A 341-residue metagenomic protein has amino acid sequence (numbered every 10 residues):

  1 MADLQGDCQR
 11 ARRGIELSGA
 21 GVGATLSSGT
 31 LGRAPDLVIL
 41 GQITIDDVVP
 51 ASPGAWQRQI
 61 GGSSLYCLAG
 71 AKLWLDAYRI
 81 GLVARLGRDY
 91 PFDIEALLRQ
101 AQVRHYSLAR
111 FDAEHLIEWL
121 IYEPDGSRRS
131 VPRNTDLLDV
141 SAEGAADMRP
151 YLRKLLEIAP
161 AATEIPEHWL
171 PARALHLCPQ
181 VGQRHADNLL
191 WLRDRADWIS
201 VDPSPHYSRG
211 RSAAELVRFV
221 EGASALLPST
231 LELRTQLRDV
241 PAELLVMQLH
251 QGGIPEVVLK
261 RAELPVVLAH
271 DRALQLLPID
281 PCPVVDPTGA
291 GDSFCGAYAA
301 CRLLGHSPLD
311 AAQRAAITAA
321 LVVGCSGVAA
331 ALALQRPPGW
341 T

Functional and structural regions predicted by a protein language model:
C8, A24-L37, A174, S212 (+1 more regions): Conserved phosphate-binding/catalytic region of the ribokinase-like
G19, G23-A51: Positively charged, low-complexity intrinsically disordered leader regions
G32, W169, V220-E221: A short, aliphatic-rich alpha-helical micro-motif
D36, R173-H176, W198, A225: Structural motif
I45-P53, R58, L75-A174, W340-T341: Conserved N-terminal subdomain of the carbohydrate kinase-like
P53-A69: Short catalytic helix/loop segments, enriched in acidic residues and glycine and frequently bearing histidine
A69-R79, C301-L304: Alpha-helix C-terminal capping segments
D187-W198, P203-L276: Conserved phosphate/ATP/ADP-binding segment of small-molecule kinases
